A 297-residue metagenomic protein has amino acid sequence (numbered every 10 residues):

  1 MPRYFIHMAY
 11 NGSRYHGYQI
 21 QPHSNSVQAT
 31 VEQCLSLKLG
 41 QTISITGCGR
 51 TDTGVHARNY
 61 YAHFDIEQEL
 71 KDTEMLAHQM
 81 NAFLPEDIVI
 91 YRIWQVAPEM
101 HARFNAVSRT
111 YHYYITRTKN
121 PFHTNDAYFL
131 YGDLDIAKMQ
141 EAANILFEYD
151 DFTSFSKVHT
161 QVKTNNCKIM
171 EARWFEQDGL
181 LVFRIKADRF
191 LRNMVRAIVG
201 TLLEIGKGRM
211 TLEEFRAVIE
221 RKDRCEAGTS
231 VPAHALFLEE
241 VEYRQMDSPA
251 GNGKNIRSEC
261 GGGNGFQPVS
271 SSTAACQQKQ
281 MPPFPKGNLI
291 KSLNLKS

Functional and structural regions predicted by a protein language model:
M1-C260, C276, L289-L295: Structured-RNA-binding interfaces characteristic of tRNA pseudouridine synthases
N252, G263-F266, S272: Intrinsic, low-complexity polybasic segments
Q267, Q277-Q280: Low-complexity, intrinsically disordered or signal/transmembrane-proximal segments
P268-V269, P283-K286: Intrinsically disordered, low-complexity segments enriched in serine/proline and basic residues
